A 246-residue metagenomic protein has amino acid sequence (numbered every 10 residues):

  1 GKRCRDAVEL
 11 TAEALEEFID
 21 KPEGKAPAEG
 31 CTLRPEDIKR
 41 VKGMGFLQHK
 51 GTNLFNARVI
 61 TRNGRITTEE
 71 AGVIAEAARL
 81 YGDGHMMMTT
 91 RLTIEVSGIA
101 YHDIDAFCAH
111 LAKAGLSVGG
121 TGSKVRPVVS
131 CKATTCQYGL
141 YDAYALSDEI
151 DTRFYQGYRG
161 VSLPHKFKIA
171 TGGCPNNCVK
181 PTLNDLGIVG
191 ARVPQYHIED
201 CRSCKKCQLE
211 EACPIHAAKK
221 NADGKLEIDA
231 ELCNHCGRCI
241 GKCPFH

Functional and structural regions predicted by a protein language model:
G1-E13: C-terminal binding/interaction regions
L15-T52: Intrinsically disordered, low-complexity polar/charged tails and linkers
E16, E29-L33, F55-Q195, D200-C204: Small-residue-enriched alpha-helical segments and adjacent helix-cap loops that form tight helix-helix packing
H49-R58, K220: Gly-rich Lys/Arg/Thr-decorated short loops/hinges at beta-loop-alpha junctions or inter-strand turns that position
L92-I99, K225-D229, C233: A generic structural motif
P127-S130, A170-G173, D200, L209-A212 (+2 more regions): The −1 position to Zn-ligating cysteines in a subset of zinc-ribbon hairpins
K206-K225, N234, R238-H246: Iron-sulfur cluster-binding cysteine motifs and their immediate structural context in ferredoxin-like electron-transfer
